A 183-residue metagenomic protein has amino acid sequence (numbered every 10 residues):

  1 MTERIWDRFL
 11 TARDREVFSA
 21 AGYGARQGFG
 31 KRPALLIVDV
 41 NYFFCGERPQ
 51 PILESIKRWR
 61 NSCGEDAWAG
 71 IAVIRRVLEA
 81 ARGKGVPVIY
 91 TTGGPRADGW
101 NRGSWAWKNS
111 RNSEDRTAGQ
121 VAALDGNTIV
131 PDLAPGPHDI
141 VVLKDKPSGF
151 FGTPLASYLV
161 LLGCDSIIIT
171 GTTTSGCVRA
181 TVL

Functional and structural regions predicted by a protein language model:
M1-P135: Active-site acidic carboxylates
V40, T172-T173: Active-site metal-binding loops of divalent metal-dependent hydrolases
R96, G149, T174: Positions that flank functional sites
G119-D165: Internal catalytic-core helix/loop-beta-alpha segment that presents or stabilizes conserved functional determinants
S166-G171: A short, small-residue-rich loop immediately preceding and capping a beta-strand
T174-T181: Short glycine/serine/threonine-rich phosphate/pyrophosphate-binding segments that cradle anionic phosphate groups
